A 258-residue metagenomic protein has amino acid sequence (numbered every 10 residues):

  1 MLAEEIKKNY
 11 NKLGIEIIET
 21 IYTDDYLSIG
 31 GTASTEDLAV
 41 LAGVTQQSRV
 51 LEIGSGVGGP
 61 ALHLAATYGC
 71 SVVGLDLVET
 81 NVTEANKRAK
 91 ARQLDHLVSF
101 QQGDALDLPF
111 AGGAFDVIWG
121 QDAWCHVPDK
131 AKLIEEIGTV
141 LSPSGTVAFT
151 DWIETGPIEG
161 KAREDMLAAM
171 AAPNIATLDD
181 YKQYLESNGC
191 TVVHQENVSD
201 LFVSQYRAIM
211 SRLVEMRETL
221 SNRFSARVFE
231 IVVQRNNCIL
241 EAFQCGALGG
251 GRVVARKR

Functional and structural regions predicted by a protein language model:
M1-T20: N-terminal, positively charged/glycine-rich alpha-helical extensions of SAM-dependent methyltransferases
S28-Q46: Conserved alpha-helix/loop element of class I SAM-dependent methyltransferases that forms part of the SAM/SAH-binding
L51-I53, V57-D107: Class I SAM-dependent methyltransferase SAM/SAH-binding core
L106-V117: A short acidic, Gly/Pro-enriched loop at the edge of an enzyme's catalytic core that lines a small-molecule cofactor
A131-T146: A short glycine-rich, Lys/Arg-flanked "PGG" loop and its adjoining helix->strand segment in the class I
W152-A172: Short, glycine-/aromatic-enriched active-site segment of Class I SAM-dependent methyltransferases
N174-G189: Short alpha-helix
E196-R258: Conserved Class I S-adenosyl-L-methionine
